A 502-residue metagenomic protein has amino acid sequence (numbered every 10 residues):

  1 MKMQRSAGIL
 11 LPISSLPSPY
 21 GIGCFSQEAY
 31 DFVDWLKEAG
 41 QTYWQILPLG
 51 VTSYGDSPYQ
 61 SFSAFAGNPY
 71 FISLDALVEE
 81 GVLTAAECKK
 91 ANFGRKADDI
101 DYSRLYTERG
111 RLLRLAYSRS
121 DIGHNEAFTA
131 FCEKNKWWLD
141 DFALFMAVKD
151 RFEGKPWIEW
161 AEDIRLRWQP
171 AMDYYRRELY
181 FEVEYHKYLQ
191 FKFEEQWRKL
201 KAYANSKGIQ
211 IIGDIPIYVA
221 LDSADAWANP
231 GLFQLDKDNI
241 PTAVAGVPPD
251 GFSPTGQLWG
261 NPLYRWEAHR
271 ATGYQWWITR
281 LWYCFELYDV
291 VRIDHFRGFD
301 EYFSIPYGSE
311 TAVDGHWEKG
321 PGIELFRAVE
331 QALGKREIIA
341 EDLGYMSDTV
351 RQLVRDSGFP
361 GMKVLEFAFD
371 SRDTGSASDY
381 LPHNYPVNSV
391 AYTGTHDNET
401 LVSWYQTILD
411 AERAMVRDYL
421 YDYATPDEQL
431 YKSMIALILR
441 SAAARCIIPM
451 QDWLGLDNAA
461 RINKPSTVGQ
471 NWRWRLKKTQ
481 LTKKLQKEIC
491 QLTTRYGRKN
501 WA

Functional and structural regions predicted by a protein language model:
M1-S14, Y30: N-terminal regions that are enriched for targeting/export leaders and immediately downstream pro/stem segments
P12, S18, D56-F191, V219-I447 (+3 more regions): Alpha-amylase-like alpha-glycosidases and glucanotransferases acting on alpha-linked glucans and related
Q27-T52, L287-Y288: Catalytic domains of carbohydrate-active enzymes, especially glycoside hydrolases
K37, W197-N205, E330, V354-R355: Surface-exposed amphipathic alpha-helices with a cationic face
E38, I164, A171-M172, W474 (+2 more regions): Domain-scale activation on soluble regions of proteins
L47, Q210-I212, P216, V290 (+1 more regions): Outer-envelope exported proteins of Gram-negative bacteria
H186, Q190-V219: Conserved, well-ordered alpha-helix/loop/beta-strand core segments that scaffold catalytic motifs
